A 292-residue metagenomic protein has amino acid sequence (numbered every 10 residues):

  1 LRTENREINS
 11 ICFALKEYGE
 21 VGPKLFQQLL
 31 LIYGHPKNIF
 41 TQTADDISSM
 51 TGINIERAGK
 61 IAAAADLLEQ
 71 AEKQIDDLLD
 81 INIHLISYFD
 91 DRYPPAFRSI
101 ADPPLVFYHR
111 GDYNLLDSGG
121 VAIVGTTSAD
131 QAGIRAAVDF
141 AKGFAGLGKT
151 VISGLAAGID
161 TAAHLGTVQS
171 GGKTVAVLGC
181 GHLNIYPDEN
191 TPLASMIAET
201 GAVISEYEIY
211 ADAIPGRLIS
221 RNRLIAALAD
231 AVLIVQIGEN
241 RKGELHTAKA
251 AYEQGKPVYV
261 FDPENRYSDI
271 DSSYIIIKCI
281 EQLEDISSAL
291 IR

Functional and structural regions predicted by a protein language model:
L1-K142: Short, positively charged patches
R2-I8, F89-R292: Glycine-biased, small-residue-rich flexible motifs in mid-sequence functional cores and linkers
